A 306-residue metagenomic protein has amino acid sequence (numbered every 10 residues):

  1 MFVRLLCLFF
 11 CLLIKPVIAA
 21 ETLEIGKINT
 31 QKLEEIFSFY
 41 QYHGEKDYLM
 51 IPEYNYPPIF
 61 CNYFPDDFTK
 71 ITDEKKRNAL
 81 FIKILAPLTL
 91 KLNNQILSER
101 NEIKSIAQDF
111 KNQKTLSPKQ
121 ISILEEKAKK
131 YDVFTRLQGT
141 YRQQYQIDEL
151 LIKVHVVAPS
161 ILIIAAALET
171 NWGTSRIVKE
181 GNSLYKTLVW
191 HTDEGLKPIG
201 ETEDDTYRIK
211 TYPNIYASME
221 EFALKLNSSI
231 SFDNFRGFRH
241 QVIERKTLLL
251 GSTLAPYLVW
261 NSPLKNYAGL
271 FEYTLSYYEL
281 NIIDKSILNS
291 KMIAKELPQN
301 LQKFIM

Functional and structural regions predicted by a protein language model:
L5-L13: Sec-dependent N-terminal signal peptides
A19-I164, L168, W172-M306: Catalytic cores of secreted/periplasmic lytic hydrolases that degrade extracellular macromolecules
